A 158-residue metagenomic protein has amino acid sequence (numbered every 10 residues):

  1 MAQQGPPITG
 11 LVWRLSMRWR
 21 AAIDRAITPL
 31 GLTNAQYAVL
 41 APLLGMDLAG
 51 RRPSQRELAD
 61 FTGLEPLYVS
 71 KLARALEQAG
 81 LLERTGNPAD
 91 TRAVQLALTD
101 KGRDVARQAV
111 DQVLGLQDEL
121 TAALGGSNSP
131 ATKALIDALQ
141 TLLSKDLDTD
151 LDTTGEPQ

Functional and structural regions predicted by a protein language model:
M1, G50, S127-Q158: C-terminal regulatory/oligomerization modules of transcriptional regulators
M1-L30, A79, T153, Q158: N-terminal leader segment of winged-helix/HTH proteins
T9, W13, M17, G63 (+2 more regions): Short amphipathic alpha-helical segments with heptad-repeat character
M17-Y68: N-terminal helix-turn-helix DNA-binding core of bacterial DNA-binding proteins
Q55, A73-R74: Short, hydrophobic-biased segments on the C-terminal half of alpha helices that form "recognition helices"
R74-D137: Charged, amphipathic alpha-helical coiled-coil/dimerization segments
